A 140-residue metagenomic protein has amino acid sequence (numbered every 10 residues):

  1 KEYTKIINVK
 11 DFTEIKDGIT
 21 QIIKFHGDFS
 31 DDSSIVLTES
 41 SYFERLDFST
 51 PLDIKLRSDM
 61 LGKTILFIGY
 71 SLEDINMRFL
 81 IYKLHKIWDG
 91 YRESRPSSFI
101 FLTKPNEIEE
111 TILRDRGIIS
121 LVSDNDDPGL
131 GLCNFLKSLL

Functional and structural regions predicted by a protein language model:
K1-T20, S30-S33, D53-L140: SIR2/sirtuin-family catalytic core signature
D32-P51: A short, charged helix-loop
